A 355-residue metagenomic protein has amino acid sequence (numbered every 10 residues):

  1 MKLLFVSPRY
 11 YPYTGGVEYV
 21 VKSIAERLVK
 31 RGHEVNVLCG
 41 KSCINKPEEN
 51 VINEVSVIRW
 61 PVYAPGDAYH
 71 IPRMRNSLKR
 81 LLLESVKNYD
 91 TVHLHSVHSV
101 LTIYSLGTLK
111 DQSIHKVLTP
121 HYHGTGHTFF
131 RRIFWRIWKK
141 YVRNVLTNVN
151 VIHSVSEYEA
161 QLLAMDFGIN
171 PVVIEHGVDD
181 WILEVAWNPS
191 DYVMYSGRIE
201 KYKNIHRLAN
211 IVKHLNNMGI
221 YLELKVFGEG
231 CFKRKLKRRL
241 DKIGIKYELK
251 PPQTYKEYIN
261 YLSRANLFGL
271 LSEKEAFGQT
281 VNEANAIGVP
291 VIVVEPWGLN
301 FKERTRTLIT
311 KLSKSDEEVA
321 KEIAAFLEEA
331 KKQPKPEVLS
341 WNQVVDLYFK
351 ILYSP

Functional and structural regions predicted by a protein language model:
L4, H153, E184-K213, K225: Conserved donor-binding/catalytic core segment of Leloir-type glycosyltransferases
K41, Y158, G177: Carbohydrate-associated surface elements
N45, T91-S113, V117-T125: An aromatic- and histidine-rich active-site surface loop
W135-I152: Membrane-proximal helix-turn-helix segments that form the acceptor-binding/catalytic region of lipid-linked
L183, K314, E318, E328-P355: A charged, aromatic-enriched C-terminal amphipathic alpha-helix characteristic of glycosyltransferases across folds
K235-Q253, I309: Nucleotide-activated donor-binding/catalytic signature segment of Leloir-type glycosyltransferases, i.e., the conserved
E273: Aromatic "clamp/platform" in nucleotide-sugar-dependent glycosyltransferases that forms part of the donor/acceptor
N300-A325: Change "using UDP/GDP/dTDP sugars" to "using nucleotide sugars
